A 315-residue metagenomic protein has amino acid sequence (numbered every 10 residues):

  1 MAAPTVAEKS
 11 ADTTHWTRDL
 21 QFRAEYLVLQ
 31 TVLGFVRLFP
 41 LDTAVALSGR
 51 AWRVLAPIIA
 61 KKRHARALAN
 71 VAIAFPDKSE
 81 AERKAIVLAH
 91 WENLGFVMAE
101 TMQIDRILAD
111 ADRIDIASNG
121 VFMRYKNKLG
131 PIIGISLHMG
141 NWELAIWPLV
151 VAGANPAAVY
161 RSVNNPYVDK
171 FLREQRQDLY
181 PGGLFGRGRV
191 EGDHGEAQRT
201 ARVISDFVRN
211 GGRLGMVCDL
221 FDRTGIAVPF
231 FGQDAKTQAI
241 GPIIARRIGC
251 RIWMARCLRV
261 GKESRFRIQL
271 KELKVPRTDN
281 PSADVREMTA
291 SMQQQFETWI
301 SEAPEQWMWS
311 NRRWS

Functional and structural regions predicted by a protein language model:
A2-S136, F171-E174: Membrane-anchoring hydrophobic helices of lipid-metabolizing enzymes
A2-V6, S10-D12, W16-R18, I59 (+5 more regions): Non-catalytic C-terminal accessory region of glycerolipid acyltransferases and related lyso-lipid remodeling enzymes
D19, V54-L55, A109, I132-I133 (+4 more regions): Short, contiguous strand/loop micro-motifs
T31, R66, G120, L144 (+4 more regions): Short Gly/charged-rich anion-binding patches and loops
A65-R66, N165-P166, A235-Q238: Active-site metal-coordination segments of metallo-dependent hydrolases
R83, N164, V168, M288: Hydrophobic (often cysteine-bearing) scaffold residues that line and stabilize catalytic clefts of nucleotide/cofactor
N119, V159-R161, G186-V190, K271-L273 (+1 more regions): Conserved beta-strand termini and adjacent loop/short-helix elements that scaffold enzyme active sites in alpha/beta
K128-H194, L220-V228, R259, E263: Catalytic core of membrane glycerolipid acyltransferases/transacylases, capturing the structured, soluble-facing
